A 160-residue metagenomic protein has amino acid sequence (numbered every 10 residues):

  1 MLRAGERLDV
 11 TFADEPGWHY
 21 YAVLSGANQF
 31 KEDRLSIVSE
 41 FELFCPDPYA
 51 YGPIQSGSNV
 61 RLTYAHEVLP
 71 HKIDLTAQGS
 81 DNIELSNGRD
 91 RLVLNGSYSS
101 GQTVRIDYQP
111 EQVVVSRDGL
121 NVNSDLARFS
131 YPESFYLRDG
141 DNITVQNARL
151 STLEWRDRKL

Functional and structural regions predicted by a protein language model:
A4, D9-P48: Short beta-strand and beta-hairpin "edge-sheet" elements
Y49-L160: Intrinsically disordered, low-complexity segments enriched in serine, threonine, and glycine
